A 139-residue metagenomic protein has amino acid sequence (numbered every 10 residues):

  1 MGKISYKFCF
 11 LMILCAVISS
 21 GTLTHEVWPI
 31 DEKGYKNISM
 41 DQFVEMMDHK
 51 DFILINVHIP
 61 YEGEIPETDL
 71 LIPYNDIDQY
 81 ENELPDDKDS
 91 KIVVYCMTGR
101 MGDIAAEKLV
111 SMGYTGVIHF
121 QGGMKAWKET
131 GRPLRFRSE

Functional and structural regions predicted by a protein language model:
G2-C9, V17-I53, I59-K91, R100-E139: Rhodanese-like catalytic fold shared by cysteine-dependent sulfurtransferases and DSP/PTP-type phosphatases
V94-C96: Metallo-beta-lactamase
